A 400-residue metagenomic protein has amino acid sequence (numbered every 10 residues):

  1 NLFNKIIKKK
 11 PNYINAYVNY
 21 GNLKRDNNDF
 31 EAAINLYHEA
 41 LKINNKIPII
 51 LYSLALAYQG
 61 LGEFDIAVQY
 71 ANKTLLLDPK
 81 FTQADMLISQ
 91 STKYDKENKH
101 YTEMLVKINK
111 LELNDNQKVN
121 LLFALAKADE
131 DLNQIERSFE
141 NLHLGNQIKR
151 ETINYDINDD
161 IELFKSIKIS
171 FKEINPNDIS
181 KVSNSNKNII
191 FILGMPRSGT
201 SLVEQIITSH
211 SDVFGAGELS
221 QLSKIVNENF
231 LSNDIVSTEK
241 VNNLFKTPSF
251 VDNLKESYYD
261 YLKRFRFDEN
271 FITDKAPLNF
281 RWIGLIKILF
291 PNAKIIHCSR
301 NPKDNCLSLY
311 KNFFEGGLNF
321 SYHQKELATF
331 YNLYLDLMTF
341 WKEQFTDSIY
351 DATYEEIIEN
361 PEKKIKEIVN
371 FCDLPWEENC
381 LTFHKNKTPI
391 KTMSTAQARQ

Functional and structural regions predicted by a protein language model:
N1-R266: Alpha-helical solenoid repeat scaffolds of the TPR/TPR-like class and their adjacent stem/linker regions that mediate
S209-H210, L289-F290, K311-E315, K366-F371: Short secondary-structure boundary/capping segments
G215-G217, I272, I349-D351, L374-L381: Acidic/polar loop patches that form or flank catalytic/metal-binding clefts of enzymes that bind anionic ligands
S220-Q221, P302-N305, E356-I358: Conserved nucleotide-binding/hydrolysis micro-motifs of P-loop NTPases
L254-L285: Glycine-rich phosphate-binding loop used to anchor ATP phosphates in small-molecule kinases, encompassing both
I272-P277, A293, Q324-K325, F345-C372: Phosphate-binding beta-loop-alpha motif at adenosine-nucleotide cofactor sites
I286-S308: Conserved phosphate-donor/acceptor-positioning beta-strand/loop module used by diverse small-molecule
L307-Y310, G316-L333, L337, L381-Q400: PAPS-dependent sulfotransferase catalytic core
